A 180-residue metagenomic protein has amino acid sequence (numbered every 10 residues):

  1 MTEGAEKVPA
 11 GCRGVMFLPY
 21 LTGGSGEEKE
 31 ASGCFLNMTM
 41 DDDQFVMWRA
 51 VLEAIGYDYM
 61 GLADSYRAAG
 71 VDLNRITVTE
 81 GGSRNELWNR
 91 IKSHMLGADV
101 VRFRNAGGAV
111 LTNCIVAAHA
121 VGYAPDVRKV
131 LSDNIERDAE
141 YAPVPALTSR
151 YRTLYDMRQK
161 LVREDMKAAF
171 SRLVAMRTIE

Functional and structural regions predicted by a protein language model:
M1-E180: Glycine/Thr-rich phosphate-binding loops that ligate phosphate moieties of nucleotide and other phosphorylated ligands
